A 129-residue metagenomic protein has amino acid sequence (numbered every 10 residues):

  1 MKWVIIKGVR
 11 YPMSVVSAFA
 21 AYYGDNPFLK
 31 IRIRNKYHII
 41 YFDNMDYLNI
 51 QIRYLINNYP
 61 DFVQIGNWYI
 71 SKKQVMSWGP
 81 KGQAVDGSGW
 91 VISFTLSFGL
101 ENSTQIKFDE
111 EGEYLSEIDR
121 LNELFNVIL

Functional and structural regions predicted by a protein language model:
M1-S14: Ordered, small/hydrophobic-rich secondary-structure cores
V9, S17-W68, Q74-L129: Acidic, Ser/Thr- and proline-rich intrinsically disordered linker/docking segments of eukaryotic scaffolds
